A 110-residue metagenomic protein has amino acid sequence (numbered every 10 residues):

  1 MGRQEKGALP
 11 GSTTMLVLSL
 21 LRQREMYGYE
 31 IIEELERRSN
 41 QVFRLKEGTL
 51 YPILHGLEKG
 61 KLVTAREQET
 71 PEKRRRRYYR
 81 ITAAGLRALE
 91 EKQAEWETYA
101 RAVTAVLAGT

Functional and structural regions predicted by a protein language model:
M1-P10, K92: Intrinsically disordered, low-complexity serine/threonine- and proline-rich regulatory segments
K6-T49: N-terminal helix-turn-helix DNA-binding core of bacterial DNA-binding proteins
L50-L57: Basic amphipathic alpha-helical segments that dock to polyanions
E58-R75, R80: Beta-hairpin "wing" of winged helix-turn-helix
I81-G85: Accessory beta->alpha helical hairpin/"wing" motif in late/C-terminal subdomains of nucleic-acid enzymes
R87-T110: Amphipathic alpha-helical dimerization/coiled-coil segments that flank or bridge DNA-binding/regulatory modules
